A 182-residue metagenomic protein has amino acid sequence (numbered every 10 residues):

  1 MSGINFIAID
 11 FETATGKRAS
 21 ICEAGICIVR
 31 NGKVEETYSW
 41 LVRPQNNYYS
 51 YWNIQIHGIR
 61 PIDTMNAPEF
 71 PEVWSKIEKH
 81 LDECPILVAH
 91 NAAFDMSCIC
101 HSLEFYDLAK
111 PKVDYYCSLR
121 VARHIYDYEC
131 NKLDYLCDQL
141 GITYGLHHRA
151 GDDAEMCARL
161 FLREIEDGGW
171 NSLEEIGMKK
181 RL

Functional and structural regions predicted by a protein language model:
M1-K112, D127-C130, D134-H148: Conserved non-catalytic scaffold segment of RNase H-like nuclease domains
M1-S2, A158-L182: Acidic two-metal-ion nuclease catalytic site recognized across multiple nuclease folds, prominently DnaQ/RNase D-T
F11-T13, S118, C157: Ser/Thr-centric signal marking residues that sit in or immediately flank functional binding/regulatory motifs
V73, M156-C157: Short Asp/Glu-rich motifs
I99, V121, C157-F161: Buried hydrophobic packing segments
A109-A122: Conserved beta-strand -> loop -> alpha-helix junction used to position metal-binding or nucleic-acid-contacting
D153: Conserved catalytic/binding loops enriched for acidic/polar residues
